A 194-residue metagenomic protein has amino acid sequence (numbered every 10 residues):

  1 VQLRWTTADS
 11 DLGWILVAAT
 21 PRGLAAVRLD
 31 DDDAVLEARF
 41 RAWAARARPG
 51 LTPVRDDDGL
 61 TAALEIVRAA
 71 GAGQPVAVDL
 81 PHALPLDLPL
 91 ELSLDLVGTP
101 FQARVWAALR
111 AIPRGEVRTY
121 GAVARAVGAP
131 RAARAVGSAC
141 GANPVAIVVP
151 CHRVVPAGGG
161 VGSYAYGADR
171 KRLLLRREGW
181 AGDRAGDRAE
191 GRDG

Functional and structural regions predicted by a protein language model:
V1-P130, W180-G194: Basic nucleic-acid-binding alpha-helical/helix-turn surface characteristic of O6-alkylguanine DNA
P130-A133, L174: LysM (lysin motif) carbohydrate-binding repeats in extracellular/periplasmic proteins that recognize
V136-A146: Regulatory, non-catalytic segments
I147-V154: Short Lys/Arg-enriched helix C-cap and helix-to-coil transition segments that create basic nucleic-acid-contact patches
A157-G194: …primarily DNA-binding HTH/wHTH and HhH modules…
